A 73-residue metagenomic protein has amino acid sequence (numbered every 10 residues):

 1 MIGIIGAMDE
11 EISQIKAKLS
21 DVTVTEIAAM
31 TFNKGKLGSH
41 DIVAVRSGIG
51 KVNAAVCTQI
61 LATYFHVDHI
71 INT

Functional and structural regions predicted by a protein language model:
M1-T73: Metabolite-binding pocket within alpha/beta catalytic cores that recognizes anionic/polar moieties
